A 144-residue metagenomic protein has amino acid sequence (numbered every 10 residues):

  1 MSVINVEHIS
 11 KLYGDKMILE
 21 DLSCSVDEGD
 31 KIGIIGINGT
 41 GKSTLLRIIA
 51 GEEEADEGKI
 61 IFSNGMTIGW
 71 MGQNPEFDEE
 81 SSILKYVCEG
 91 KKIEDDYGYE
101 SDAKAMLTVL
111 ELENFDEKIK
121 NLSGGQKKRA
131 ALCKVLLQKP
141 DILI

Functional and structural regions predicted by a protein language model:
M1-I144: ABC ATP-binding cassette signature C-motif
